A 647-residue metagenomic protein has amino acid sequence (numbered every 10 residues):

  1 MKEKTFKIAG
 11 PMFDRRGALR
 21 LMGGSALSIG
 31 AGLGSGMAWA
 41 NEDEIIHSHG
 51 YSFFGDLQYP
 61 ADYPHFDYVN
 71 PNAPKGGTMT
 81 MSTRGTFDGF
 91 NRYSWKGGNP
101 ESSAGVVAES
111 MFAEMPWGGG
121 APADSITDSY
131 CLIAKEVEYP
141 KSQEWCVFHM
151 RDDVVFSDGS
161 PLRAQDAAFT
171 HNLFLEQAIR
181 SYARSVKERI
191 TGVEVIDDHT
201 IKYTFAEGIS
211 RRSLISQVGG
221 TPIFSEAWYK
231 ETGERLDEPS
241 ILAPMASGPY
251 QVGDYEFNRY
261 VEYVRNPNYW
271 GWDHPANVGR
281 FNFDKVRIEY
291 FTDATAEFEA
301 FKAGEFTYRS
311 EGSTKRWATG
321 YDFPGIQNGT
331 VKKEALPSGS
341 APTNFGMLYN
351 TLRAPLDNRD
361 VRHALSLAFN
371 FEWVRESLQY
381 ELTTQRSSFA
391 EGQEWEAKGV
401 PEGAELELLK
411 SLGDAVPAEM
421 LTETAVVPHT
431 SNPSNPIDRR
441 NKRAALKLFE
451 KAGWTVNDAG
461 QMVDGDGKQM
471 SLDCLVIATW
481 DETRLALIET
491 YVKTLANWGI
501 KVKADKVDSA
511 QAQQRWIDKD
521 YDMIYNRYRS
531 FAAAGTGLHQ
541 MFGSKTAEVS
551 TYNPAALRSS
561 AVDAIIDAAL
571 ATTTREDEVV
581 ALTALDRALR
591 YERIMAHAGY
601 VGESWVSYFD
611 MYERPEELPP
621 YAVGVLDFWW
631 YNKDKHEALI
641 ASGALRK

Functional and structural regions predicted by a protein language model:
M1-G17, L21-G32, W39: N-terminal secretory signal peptides
M22-S28, G34, E42, T83-G85 (+7 more regions): Detector for C-terminal structural segments
E42-S142, N172, M245: N-terminal lobe/hinge region of extracytoplasmic solute-binding protein
G105-T127, C131, V218-R287, T292-A296 (+3 more regions): Gly/Pro-rich hinge or "lid" segments in bacterial periplasmic/extracellular proteins
Y130-S142, S157, L162, V186 (+5 more regions): Aromatic-rich, solvent-exposed beta-strand/loop patch
V147, R151, E238, Y269-D322 (+6 more regions): Ligand-site clamp/hinge motif
H149, A183-T232, S247-E256, V400-A415: Surface-exposed binding/hinge segments that line and control ligand-binding clefts or catalytic entry sites
G192-V195, G253-V264, E289-R353, D360-A364 (+3 more regions): Extracellular/periplasmic solute-recognition and catalytic clefts
